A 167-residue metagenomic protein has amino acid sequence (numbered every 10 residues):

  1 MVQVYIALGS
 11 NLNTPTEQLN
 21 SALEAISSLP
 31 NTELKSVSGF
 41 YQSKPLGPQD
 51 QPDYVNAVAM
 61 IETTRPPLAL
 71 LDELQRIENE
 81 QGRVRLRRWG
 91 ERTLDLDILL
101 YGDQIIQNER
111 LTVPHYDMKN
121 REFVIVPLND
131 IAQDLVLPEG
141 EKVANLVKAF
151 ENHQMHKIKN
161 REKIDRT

Functional and structural regions predicted by a protein language model:
M1-T32, V37-K44: N-terminal beta1-alpha1 ligand-phosphate binding loop
G9, E62-T64: Solvent-exposed residues in well-ordered beta-strands and their adjoining turns, especially edge/terminal strands
S36, P45-Y54, R65-D72, R76-T167: Flexible, gly/pro- and Lys/Arg-enriched active-site loops
